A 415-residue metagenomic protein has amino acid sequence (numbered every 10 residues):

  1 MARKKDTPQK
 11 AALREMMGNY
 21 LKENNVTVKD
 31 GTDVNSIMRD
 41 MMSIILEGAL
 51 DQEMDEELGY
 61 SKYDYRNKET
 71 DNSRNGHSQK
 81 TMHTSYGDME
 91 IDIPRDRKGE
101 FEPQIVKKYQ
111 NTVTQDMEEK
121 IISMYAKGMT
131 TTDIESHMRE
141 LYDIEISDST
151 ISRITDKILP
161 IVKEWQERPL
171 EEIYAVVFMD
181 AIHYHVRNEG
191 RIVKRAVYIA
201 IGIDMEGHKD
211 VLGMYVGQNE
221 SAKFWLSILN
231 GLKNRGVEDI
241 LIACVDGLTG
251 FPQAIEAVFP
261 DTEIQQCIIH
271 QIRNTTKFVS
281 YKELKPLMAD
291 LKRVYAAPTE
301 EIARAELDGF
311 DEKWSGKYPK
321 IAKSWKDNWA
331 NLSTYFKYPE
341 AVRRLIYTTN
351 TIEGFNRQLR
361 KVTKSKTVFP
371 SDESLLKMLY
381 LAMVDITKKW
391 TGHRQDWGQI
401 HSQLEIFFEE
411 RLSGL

Functional and structural regions predicted by a protein language model:
M1-Y109: Short, conserved DNA-binding cores of transcription-related domains
R3, R293-L415: Acidic/histidine-rich catalytic cores and adjacent linkers of DNA breakage/strand-transfer/modification proteins
D55-D71, P160-E172, Y184-E189, K389-T391: Active-site phosphate-binding and catalytic loops of NTP-dependent enzymes
E69-K127, D143-D156, E172, A222: Basic, short loop/linker segments at the boundary and entry of helix-turn-helix/winged-helix-like folds
P94-R97, I105-Y109, I144, R153 (+5 more regions): RNase H-like nuclease fold core
T132-D143: DNA-recognition alpha helix
I242-T249, A254-D290: Conserved beta-strand -> loop -> alpha-helix junction used to position metal-binding or nucleic-acid-contacting
